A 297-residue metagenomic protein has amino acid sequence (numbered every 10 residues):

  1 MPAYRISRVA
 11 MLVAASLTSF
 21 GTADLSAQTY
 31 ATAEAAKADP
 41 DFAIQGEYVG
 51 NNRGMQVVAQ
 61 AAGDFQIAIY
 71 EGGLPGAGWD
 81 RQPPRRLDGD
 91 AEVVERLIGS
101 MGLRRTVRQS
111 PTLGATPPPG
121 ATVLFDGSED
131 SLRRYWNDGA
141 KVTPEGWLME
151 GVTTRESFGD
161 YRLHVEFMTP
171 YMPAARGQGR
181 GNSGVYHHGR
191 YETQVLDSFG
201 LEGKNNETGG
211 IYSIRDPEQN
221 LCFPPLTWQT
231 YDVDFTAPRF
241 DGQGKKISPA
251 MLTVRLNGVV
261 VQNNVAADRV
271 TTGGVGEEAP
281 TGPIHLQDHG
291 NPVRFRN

Functional and structural regions predicted by a protein language model:
M1-M11, F20: Bacterial N-terminal signal peptides that target proteins for export
L25-A27: Boundary at the C-terminal end of the N-terminal hydrophobic targeting segment
T29-A35, P40-F42, R53, Q60-N297: Carbohydrate-interacting regions of secretory-pathway proteins
G50: Intrinsically disordered, low-complexity terminal tails/loops enriched in metal-binding residues
